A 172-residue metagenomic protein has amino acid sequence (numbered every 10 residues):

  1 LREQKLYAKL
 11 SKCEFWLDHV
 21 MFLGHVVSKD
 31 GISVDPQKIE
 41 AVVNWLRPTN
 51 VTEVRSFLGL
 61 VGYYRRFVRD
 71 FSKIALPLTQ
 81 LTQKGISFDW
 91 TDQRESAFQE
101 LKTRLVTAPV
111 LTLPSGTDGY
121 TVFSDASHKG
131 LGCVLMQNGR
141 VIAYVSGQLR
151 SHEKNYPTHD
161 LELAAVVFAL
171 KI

Functional and structural regions predicted by a protein language model:
R2, L6, S11-G119: C-terminal reverse transcriptase regions that engage the nucleic-acid substrate
E3-K9, M136-I142, I172: Secondary-structure transition/capping motifs at alpha-helix termini and the adjoining loop/turn into the next element
D35, D125, E162: Acidic active-site catalytic centers that drive phospho-/nucleotidyl reactions and related ester hydrolyses
S56, G62, P157-L161, V167-I172: RNase H-like nuclease module associated with reverse transcription
Q83, A126-K129: Conserved catalytic core of nucleic-acid polymerases
G85-I86, Q137-A164: A short, polar/acidic, helix/strand-boundary loop motif
G119-A126, V166: Two-metal-ion RNase H-like nuclease active-site motif
L131-L135: Short beta-strand scaffold segments in enzyme catalytic cores
